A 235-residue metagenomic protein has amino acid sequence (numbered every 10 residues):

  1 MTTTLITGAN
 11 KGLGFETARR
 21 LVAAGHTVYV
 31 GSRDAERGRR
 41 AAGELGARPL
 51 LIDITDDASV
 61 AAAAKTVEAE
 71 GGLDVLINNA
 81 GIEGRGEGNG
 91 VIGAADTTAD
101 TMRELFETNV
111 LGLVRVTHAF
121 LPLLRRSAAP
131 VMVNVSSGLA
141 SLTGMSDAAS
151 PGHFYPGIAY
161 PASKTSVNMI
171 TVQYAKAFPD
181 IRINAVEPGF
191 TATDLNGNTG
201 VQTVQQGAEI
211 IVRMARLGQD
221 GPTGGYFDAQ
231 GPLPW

Functional and structural regions predicted by a protein language model:
M1-Y29: Canonical Rossmann dinucleotide-binding motif of NAD(H)/NADP(H)-dependent dehydrogenases/reductases, specifically
A24-R40: Conserved glycine-rich Rossmann-like NAD(P)H-binding loop of the short-chain dehydrogenase/reductase
A35, L51-K65: The beta1-alpha1 cofactor-binding region of Rossmann-like NAD(H)/NADP(H)-dependent oxidoreductases
T66-N78, G84, T98: A glycine-rich helix->loop->beta "capping" turn within Rossmann-like NAD(P)(H)-dependent oxidoreductase domains
I77, V116-F120, L124, I170-T171: Hydrophobic positions on the long internal alpha-helix of Rossmann-like NAD(P)-dependent oxidoreductase domains
I82, G86, G90-F106, R125-K176: Catalytic loop of short-chain dehydrogenase/reductase
T165-N168, V172, K176, I181 (+2 more regions): C-terminal helical subdomain
